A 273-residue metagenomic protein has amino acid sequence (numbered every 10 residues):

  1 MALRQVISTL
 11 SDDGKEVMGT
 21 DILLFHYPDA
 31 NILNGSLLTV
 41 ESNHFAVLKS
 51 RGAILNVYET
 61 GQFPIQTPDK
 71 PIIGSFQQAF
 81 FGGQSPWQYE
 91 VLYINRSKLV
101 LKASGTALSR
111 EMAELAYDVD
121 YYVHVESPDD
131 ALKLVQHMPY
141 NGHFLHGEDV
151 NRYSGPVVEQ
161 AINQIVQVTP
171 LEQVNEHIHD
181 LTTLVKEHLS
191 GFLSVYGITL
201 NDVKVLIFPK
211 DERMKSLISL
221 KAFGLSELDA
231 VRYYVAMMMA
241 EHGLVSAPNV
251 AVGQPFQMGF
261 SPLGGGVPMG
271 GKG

Functional and structural regions predicted by a protein language model:
M1, M18, L37, M112 (+5 more regions): Detector for methionine-enriched segments
M1-Y58: N-terminal, positively charged regions that mediate nucleic acid binding
R4-S8, V17, I22-L24, V205 (+3 more regions): Hydrophobic transmembrane signal anchors and adjacent membrane-proximal interface regions, especially in viral
S8-S11, M18, H179-M214, Y233 (+2 more regions): A general recognition-element feature
P28, P64, P68-P71, P86 (+7 more regions): Proline-rich intrinsically disordered, low-complexity coils
L38-S42, A46, R51-K204: Amphipathic, interface-forming alpha-helical segments with heptad-repeat character
P128-K133, D211-I218: Short acidic, Gly/Pro-enriched loop/turn segments at secondary-structure junctions
R213-G273: Assembly-interface segments of oligomeric complexes
